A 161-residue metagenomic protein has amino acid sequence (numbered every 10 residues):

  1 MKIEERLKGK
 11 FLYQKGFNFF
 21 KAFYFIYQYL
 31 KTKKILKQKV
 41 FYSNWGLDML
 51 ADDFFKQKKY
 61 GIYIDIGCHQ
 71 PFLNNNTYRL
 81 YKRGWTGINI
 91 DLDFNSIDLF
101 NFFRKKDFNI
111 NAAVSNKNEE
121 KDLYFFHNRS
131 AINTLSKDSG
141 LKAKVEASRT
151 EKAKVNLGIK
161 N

Functional and structural regions predicted by a protein language model:
M1-N161: Phosphate/nucleotide-binding beta-alpha loop and adjacent structural elements of enzyme active sites
